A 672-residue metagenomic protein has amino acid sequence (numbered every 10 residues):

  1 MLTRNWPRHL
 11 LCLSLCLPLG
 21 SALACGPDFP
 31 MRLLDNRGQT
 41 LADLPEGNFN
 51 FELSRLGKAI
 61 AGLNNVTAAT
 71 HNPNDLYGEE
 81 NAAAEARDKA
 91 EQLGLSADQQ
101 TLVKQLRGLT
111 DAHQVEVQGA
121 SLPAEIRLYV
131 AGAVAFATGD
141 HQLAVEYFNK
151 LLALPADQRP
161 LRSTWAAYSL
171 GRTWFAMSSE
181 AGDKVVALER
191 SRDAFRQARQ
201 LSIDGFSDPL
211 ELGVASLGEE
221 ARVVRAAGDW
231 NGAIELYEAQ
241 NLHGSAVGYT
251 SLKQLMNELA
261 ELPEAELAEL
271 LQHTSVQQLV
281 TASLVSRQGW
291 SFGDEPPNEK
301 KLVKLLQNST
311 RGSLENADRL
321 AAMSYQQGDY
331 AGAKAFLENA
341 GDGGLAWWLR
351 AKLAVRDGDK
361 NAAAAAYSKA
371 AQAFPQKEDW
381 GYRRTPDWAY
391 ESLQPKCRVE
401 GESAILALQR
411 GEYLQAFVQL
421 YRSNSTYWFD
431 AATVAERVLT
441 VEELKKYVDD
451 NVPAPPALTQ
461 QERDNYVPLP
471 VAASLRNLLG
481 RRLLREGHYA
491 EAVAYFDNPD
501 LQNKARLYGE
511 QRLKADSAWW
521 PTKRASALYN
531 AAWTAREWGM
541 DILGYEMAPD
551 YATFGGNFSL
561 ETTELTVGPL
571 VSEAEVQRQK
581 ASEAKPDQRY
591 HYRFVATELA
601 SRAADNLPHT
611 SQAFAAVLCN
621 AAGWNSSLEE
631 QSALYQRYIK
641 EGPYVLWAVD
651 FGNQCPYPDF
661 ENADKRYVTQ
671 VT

Functional and structural regions predicted by a protein language model:
L2-L10: Bacterial N-terminal signal peptides that target proteins for export
L10-G20: Bacterial N-terminal signal peptides
L23-K150, P155, R159-S169, G182-D357 (+1 more regions): Extracytoplasmic/secretory-pathway proteins
